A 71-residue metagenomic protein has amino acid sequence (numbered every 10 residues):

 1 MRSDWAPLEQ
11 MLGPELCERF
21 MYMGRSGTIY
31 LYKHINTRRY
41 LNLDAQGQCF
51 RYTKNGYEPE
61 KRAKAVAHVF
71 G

Functional and structural regions predicted by a protein language model:
M1-L12: N-terminal secretory-pathway/extracellular module detecting exported/lumenal segments and adjacent signal-anchor/first
M1-S3, H68-G71: Short intrinsically disordered terminal tails
M11-K64: Acidic, low-complexity, intrinsically disordered interaction modules
